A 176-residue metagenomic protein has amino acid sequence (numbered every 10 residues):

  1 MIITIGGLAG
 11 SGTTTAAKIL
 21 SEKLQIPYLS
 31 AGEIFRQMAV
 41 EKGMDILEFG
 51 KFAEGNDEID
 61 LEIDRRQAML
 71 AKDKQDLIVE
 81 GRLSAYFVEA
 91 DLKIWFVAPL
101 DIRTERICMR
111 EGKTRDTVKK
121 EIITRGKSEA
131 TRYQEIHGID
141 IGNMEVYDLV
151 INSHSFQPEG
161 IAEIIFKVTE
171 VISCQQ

Functional and structural regions predicted by a protein language model:
I5: Hydrophobic anchor at the beta1->P-loop junction of P-loop NTPases
L8: P-loop (Walker A) phosphate-binding loop of NTP-binding proteins
S11: ATP-binding Walker
T14: Walker A/P-loop
E22-L29: Post-Walker A helix-loop "phosphate-sensing" segment adjacent to the P-loop in P-loop NTPases
A31-F87, L100-D101, G112-T117, K127: ATP-dependent small-molecule kinase phosphotransfer cores that center on conserved nucleotide phosphate-binding segments
R115-I164: Small-molecule kinase domains that catalyze NTP-dependent phosphoryl transfer to phosphate-bearing small molecules
